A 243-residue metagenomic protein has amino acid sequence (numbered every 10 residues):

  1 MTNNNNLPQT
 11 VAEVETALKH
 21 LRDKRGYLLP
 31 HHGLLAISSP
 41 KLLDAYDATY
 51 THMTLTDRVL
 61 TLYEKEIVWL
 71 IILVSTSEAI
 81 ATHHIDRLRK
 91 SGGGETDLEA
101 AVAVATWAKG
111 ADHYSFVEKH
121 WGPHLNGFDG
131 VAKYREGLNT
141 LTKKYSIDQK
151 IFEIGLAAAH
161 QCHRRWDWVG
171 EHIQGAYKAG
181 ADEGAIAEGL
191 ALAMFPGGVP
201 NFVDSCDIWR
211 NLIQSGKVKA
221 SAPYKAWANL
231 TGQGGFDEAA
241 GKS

Functional and structural regions predicted by a protein language model:
M1-Y63, I85-A100, T106-I151, V169-K178 (+1 more regions): Acidic, glycine/proline-rich low-complexity segments that act as flexible tails and inter-domain linkers
E64-I80, I151-D167: Amphipathic, charged-and-aliphatic alpha-helical interface segments that function as noncatalytic docking
V74, F195-P200: Glycine-rich phosphate/pyrophosphate-binding beta-alpha loops
L98-A103, A185-G189: Membrane-interface alpha-helices at helix entry/exit sites of multi-pass transporters
A105-T106, L192-F195: Transmembrane helix-bundle signature of multi-pass membrane transporters/permeases
K109, H163, G197-G198: A short hydrophobic/aromatic micro-motif that marks alpha-helical segments and, especially, helix-coil
K150-I154, D167-H172, G184-G189: Short amphipathic alpha-helical segments
